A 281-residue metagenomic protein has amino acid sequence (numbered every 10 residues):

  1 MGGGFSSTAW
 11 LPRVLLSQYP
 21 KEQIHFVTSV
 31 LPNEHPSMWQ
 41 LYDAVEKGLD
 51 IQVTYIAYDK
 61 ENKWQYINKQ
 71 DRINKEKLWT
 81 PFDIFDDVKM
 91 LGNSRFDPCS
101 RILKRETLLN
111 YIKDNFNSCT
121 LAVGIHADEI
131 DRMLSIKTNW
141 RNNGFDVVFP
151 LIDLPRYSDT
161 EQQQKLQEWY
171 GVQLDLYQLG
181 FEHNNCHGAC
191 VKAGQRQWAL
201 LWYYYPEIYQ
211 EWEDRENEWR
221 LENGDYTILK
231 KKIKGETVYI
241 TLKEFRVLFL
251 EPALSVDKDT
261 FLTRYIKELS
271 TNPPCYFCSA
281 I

Functional and structural regions predicted by a protein language model:
M1-I281: Nucleotide-activated chemistry modules centered on ATP-dependent adenylation/adenylyltransferase
